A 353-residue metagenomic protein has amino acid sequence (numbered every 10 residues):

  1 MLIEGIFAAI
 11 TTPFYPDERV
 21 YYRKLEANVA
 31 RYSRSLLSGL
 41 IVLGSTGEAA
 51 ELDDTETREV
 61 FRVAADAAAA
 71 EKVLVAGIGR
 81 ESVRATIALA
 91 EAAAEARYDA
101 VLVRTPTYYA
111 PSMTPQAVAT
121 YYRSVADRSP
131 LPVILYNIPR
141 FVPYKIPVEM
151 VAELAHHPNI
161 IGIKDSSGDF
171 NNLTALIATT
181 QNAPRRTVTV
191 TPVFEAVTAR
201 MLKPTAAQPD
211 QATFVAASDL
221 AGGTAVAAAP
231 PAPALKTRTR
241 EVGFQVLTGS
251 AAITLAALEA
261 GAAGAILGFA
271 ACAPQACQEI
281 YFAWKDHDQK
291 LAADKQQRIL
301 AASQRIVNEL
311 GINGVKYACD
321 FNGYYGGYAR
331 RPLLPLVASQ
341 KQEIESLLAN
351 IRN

Functional and structural regions predicted by a protein language model:
M1-K145: Active-site beta->alpha loop and helix N-cap motifs at the rims of alpha/beta catalytic domains
A8, F282, K316-D320: Generic alpha-helical structural context detector
R23-A27, R31, E59, V63 (+6 more regions): A non-catalytic, amphipathic alpha-helix used as a structural packing/dimerization or gating element in enzyme scaffolds
E71, H157-P158, E309: Acidic-histidine catalytic/liganding microenvironments
S124-D127, P139-R298, Q304: Catalytic alpha/beta core domains of metabolic enzymes, predominantly
I306, L310-N353: C-terminal extensions of enzymes
